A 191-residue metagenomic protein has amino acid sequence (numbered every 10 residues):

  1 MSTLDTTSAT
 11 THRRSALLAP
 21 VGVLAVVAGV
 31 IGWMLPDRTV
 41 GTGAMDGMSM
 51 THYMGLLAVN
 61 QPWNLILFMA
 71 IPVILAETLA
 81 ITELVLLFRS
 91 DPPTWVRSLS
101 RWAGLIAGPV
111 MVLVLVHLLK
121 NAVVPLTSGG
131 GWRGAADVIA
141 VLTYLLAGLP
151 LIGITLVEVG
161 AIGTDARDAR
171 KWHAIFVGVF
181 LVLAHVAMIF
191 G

Functional and structural regions predicted by a protein language model:
M1-S8: Low-complexity, intrinsically disordered extramembrane tails and loops of integral membrane proteins
S8-G22: N-terminal membrane topogenic signal
A19-D37, G41-S49, Y53, Q61-L87 (+3 more regions): Hydrophobic cores of alpha-helical transmembrane segments in multi-pass integral membrane proteins
S90-L99, A166-D168: Amphipathic, cytosolic membrane-interfacial segments at TM-TM junctions
L126-G130: Membrane-interfacial hairpin junctions
G131-I139: Membrane-interfacial catalytic/cofactor-binding modules of polytopic membrane enzymes
